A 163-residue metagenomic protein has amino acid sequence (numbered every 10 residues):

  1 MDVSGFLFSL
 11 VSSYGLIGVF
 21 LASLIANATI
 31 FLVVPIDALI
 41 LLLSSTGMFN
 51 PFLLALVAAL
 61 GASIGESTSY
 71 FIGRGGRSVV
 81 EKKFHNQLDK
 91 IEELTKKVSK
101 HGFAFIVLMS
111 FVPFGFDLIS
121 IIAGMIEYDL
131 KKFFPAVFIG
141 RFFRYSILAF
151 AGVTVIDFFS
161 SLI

Functional and structural regions predicted by a protein language model:
M1-F20, T46-L118, M125-F133, V137-I163: Membrane-interfacial helix-loop-helix
V19-L41, F111-I121: Transmembrane helix boundary and interhelical junction motifs in multipass membrane proteins
